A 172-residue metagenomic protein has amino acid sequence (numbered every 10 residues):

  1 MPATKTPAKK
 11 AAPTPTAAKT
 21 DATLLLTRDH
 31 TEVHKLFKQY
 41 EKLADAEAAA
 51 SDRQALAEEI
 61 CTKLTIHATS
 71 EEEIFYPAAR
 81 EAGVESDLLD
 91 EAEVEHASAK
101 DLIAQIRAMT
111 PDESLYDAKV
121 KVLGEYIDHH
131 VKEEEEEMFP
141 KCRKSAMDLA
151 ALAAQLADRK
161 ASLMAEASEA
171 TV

Functional and structural regions predicted by a protein language model:
M1-V172: Small-residue-biased structural context
